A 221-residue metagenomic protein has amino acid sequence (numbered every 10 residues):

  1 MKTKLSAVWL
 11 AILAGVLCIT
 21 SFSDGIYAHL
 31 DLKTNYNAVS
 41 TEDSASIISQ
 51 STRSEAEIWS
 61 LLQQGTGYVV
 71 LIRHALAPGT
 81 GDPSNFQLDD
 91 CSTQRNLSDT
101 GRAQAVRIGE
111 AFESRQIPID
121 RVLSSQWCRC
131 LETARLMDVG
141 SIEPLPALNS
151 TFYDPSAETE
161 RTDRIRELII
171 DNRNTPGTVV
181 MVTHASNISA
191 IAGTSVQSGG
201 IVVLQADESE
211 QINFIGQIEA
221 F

Functional and structural regions predicted by a protein language model:
K2-W9: Bacterial N-terminal signal peptides that target proteins for export
A11-T20: Bacterial N-terminal signal peptides
G25, H29-P146, T151-D154, T194-N213 (+1 more regions): Active-site-proximal alpha-helix that buttresses catalytic centers in soluble enzyme cores
G67-V69, G177-T183: Generic beta-sheet signal
Y153, T159-E160: Conserved nucleotide-cofactor-binding alpha/beta core module
T162-R173: A short, acidic, amphipathic alpha-helical segment used as a generic capping/interface helix at domain edges
D171-G177, E208: A short, structured loop/turn motif at beta-sheet edges
